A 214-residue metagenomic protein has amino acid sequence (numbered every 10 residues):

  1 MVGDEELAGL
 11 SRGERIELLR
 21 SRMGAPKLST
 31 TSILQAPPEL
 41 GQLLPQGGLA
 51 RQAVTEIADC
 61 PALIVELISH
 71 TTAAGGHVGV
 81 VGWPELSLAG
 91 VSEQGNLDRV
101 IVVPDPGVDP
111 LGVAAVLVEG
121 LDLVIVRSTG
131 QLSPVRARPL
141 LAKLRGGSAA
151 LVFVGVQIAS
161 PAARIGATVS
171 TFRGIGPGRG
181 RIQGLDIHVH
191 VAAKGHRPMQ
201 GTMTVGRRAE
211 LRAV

Functional and structural regions predicted by a protein language model:
M1-V80, K194, V214: Detector for small/aliphatic-rich hydrophobic stretches
T55, G79, I101-V103, V152 (+1 more regions): Hydrophobic/aromatic beta-strand patches that form the interior of the parallel beta-sheet core in alpha/beta enzyme
G76, L97, G120-L121, G147-A150 (+2 more regions): Short glycine-/polar-rich loops that comprise or flank the Walker A/P-loop and associated switch/sensor motifs
H77-L141: Long, charge-dense
L88-S92, Q157-T171: Glycine-rich, charge-decorated loop segments at or immediately adjacent to ligand/cofactor-binding or catalytic sites
P110-A114, A162-A163, P177: Short, charged, surface-exposed secondary-structure boundary motifs
L132-R136, L141-K143, S148-A163: Long, charge-dense, solvent-exposed interaction surfaces that engage phosphate-rich ligands
V169-V214: C-terminal functional extensions of proteins
